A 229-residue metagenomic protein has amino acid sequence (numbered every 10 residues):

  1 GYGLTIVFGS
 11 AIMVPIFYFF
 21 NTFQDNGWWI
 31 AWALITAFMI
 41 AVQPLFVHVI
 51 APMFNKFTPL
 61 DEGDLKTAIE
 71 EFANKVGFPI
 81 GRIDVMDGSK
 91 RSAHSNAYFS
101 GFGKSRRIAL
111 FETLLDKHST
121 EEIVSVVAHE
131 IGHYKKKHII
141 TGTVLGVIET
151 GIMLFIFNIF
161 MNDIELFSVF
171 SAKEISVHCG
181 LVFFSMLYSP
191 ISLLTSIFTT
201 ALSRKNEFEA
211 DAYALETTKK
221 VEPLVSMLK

Functional and structural regions predicted by a protein language model:
G1-I175, P190, L194-K229: Polar-ligand-bearing catalytic/cofactor-coordination segments of membrane-embedded or membrane-tethered inner-membrane
F183-L187: Alpha-helical transmembrane segments
